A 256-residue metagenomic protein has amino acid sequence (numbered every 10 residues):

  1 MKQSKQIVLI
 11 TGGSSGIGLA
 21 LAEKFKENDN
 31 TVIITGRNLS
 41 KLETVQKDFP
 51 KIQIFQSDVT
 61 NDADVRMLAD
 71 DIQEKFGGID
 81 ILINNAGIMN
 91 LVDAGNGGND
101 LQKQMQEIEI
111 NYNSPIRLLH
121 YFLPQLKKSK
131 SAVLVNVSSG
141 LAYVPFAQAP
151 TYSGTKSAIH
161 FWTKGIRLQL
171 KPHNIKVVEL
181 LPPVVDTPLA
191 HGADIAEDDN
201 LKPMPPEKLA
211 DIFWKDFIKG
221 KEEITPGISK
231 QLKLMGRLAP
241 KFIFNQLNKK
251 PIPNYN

Functional and structural regions predicted by a protein language model:
G12-S15: Conserved glycine-rich cofactor-binding loop
N28-E43: Conserved glycine-rich Rossmann-like NAD(P)H-binding loop of the short-chain dehydrogenase/reductase
Q56-M67: The beta1-alpha1 cofactor-binding region of Rossmann-like NAD(H)/NADP(H)-dependent oxidoreductases
M89-M105, Q148: Conserved mid-core segment of classical short-chain dehydrogenase/reductases
L119, T155: Active-site helix of classical SDR
S139: Residue(s) in the substrate-gating loop at a strand-loop-helix junction that position the organic substrate next
E179, A196-K233: C-terminal helical subdomain
